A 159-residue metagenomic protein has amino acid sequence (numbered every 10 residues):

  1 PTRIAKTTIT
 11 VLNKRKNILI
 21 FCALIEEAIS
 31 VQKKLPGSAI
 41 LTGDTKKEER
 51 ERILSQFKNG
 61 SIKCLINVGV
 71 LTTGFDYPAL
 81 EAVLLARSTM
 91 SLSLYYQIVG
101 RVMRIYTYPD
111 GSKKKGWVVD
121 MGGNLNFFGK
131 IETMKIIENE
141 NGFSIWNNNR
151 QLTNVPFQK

Functional and structural regions predicted by a protein language model:
P1-A5, E51, V68, L92-Y96 (+1 more regions): Amphipathic alpha-helical transducer elements in NTP-driven molecular machines
P1-K33: Conserved interdomain hinge at the start of the Helicase C-terminal
L19-F21, E27-T73: Conserved helicase ATPase core of P-loop NTP-dependent helicases/translocases
E26, K46, L71-T73, S88-L92 (+2 more regions): Conserved nucleotide-binding/hydrolysis micro-motifs of P-loop NTPases
K34, I53, A79, L94-R101 (+1 more regions): Alpha-helical scaffold elements adjacent to nucleotide-binding pockets in ATP/GTP-utilizing enzyme cores
C64-V83, I98-R104: SF2 helicase motor core recognition
A82, T89-G116: Conserved SF2 helicase motif VI
R104-K159: A conserved SF2-helicase RecA2
